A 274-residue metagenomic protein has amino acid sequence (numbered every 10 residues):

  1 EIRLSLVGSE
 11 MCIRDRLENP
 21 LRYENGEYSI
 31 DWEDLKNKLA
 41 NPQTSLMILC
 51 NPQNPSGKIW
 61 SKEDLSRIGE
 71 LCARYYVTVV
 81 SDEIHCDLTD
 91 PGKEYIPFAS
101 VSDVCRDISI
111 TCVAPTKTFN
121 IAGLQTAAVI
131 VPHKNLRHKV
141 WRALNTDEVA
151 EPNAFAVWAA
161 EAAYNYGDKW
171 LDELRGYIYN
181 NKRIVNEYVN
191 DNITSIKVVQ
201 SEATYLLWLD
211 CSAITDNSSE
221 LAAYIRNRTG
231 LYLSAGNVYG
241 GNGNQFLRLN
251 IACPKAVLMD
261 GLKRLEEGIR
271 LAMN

Functional and structural regions predicted by a protein language model:
E1-G8, I13: Single conserved hydrophobic/aromatic residue that forms the stacking wall/gate of nucleotide- or nucleobase-binding
R14, R74-T78, R106-D107: A short helix->loop->beta-strand "cap" motif at the edges of active sites that frequently abuts
N19-K93: Active-site phosphate-binding strand-loop segment of PLP-dependent enzymes
K36-N37, C105, T215, Y224-L233 (+1 more regions): PLP-dependent enzyme catalytic core of the Aspartate aminotransferase-like
S102-Y179, G268-R270: Conserved core segment of the aminotransferase class I/II
I130, W208-D210, N250-A252: Short hydrophobic/aromatic beta-strand micro-patches that form the beta-sheet surface supporting nucleotide- or nucleic
A154, E161, Y177-N186, V198-C211: Conserved glycine-rich beta-strand-loop-beta hairpin in the small C-terminal domain of fold type I
